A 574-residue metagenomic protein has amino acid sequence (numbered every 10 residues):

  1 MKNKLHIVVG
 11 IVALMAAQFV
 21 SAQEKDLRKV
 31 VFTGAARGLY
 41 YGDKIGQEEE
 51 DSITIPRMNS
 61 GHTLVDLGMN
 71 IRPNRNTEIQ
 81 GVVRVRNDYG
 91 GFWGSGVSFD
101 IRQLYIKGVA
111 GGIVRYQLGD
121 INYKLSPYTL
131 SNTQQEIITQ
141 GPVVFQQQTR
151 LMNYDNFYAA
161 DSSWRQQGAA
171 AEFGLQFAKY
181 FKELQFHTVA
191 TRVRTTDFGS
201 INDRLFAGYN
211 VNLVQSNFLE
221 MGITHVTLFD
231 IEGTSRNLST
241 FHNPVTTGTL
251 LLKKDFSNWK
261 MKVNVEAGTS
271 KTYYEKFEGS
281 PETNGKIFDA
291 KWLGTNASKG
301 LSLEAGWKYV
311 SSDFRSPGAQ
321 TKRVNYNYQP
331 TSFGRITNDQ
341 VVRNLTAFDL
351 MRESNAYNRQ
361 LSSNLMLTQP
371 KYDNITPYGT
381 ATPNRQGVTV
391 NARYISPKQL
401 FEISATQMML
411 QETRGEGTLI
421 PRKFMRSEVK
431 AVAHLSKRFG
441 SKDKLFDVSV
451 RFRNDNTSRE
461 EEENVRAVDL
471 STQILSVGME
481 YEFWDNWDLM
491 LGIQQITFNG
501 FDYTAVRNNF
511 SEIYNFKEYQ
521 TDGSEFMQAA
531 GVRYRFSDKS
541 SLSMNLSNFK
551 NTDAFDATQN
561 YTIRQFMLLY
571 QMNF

Functional and structural regions predicted by a protein language model:
M1-L27, F574: Bacterial Sec-dependent N-terminal signal peptides
Q23-I53, S60-T63, I71, R75-G81 (+3 more regions): Transmembrane beta-strand segments of Gram-negative outer membrane beta-barrel proteins
R37-Y40, E48-I53, Q117-N212, G222-F241 (+3 more regions): Surface-exposed coil loops of outer-membrane beta-barrel proteins
P56, R84-R102, V193, D197-I201 (+1 more regions): Outer-membrane beta-barrel proteins
M58-H62, R72-N74, F99, S162-W164 (+3 more regions): Short, surface-exposed loop/turn motifs at beta-strand boundaries within globular domains
H62, V82, N237-F574: Exposed, low-structure sequence patches enriched in small/polar residues
N70-Q185, G294, K299-A319: Outer membrane beta-barrel
G112, G174-K182, L213-L219, K253-W259 (+2 more regions): Secondary-structure boundary elements
